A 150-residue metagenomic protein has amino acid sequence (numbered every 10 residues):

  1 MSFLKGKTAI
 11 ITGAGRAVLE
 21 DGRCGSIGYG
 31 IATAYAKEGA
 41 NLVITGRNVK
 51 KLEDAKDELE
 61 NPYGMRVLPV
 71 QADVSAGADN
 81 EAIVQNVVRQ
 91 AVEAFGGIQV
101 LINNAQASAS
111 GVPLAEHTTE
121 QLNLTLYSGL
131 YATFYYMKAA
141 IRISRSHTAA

Functional and structural regions predicted by a protein language model:
F3-K5, P62-R66, R89-N103, A109-S110: A glycine-rich helix->loop->beta "capping" turn within Rossmann-like NAD(P)(H)-dependent oxidoreductase domains
F3-L42: Canonical Rossmann dinucleotide-binding motif of NAD(H)/NADP(H)-dependent dehydrogenases/reductases, specifically
T45-V49: N-terminal Rossmann-fold cofactor-binding loop
N61-A78: Rossmann-fold cofactor-recognition segment
A76-E93: Conserved Rossmann-fold cofactor-binding substructure of NAD(P)-dependent oxidoreductases
V112-L114, T118-N123: Substrate-binding pocket helix/loop in short-chain dehydrogenase/reductase
M137-K138: A short, exposed helix-loop element centered on a Lys and neighboring polar residues
